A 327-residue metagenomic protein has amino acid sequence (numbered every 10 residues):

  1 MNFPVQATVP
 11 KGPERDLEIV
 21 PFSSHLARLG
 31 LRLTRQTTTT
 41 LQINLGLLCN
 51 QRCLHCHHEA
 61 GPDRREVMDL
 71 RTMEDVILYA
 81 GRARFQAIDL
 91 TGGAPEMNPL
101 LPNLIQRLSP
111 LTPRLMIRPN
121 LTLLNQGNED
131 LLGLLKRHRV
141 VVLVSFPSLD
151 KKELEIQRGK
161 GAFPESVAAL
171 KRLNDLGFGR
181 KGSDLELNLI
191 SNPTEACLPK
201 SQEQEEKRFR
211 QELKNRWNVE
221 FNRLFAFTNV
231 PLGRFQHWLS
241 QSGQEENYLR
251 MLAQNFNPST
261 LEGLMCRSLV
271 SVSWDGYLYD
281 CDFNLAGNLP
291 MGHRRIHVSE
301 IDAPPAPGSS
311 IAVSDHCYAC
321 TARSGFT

Functional and structural regions predicted by a protein language model:
F3, A7-G92, E96-R107: Conserved alpha-helical substructure of the radical SAM core
T40, A60-D69, A83-N98, S109-G127 (+2 more regions): Core AdoMet radical
L41, I77, I105, L132 (+3 more regions): Generic structural signal for well-ordered alpha-helices, preferentially at hydrophobic/aromatic core positions
C49, C53-C56, C266, C281 (+1 more regions): Short cysteine clusters
R52, R84, L111, H138-R139 (+3 more regions): Short loop/turn motifs at secondary-structure junctions
D150-C266: Radical SAM enzyme [4Fe-4S]-AdoMet core and its adjacent flexible, acidic and glycine-rich loops/tails across
V272-S273: Short, acidic, Ser/Thr-enriched surface-loop or helix-capping motifs
Y277-T327: Flexible mid-to-C-terminal extensions adjoining Fe-S/redox cofactors in radical SAM and related proteins
